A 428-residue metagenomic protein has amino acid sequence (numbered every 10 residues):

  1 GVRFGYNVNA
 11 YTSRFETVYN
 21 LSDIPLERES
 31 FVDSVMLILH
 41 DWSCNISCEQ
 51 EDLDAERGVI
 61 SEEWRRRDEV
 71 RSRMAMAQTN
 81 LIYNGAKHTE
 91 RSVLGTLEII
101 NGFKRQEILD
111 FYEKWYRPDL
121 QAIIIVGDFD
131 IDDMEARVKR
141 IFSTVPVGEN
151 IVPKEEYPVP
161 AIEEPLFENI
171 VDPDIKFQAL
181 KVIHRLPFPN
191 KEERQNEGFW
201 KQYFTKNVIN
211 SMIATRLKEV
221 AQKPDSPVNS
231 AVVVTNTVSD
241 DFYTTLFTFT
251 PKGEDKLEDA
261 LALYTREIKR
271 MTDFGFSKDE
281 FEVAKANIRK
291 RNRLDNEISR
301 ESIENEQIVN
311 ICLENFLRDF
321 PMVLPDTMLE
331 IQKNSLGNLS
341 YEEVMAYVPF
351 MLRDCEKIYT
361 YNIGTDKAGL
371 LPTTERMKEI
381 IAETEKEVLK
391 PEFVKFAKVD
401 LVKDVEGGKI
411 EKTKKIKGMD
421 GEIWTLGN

Functional and structural regions predicted by a protein language model:
G1-D41, R71-E98, L120-V126, K176-E197 (+3 more regions): M16 family metallopeptidases and their MPP-like homologs
W42-N45, R137-V145, E267-M271: Conserved short hydrophobic interaction patches
N45, Q50, R57, R71 (+2 more regions): Non-catalytic, conformational "gating/processing" segments within enzyme and secreted inhibitor domains
N45-L53, R300, L336-Y347: Peptidyl-prolyl cis-trans isomerase
I100-K104, I108: Alpha-helical scaffold elements lining the catalytic groove of polysaccharide deacetylases
D130-F199, Y203, N210-A214, K218 (+5 more regions): Proteolytic maturation boundary segments
